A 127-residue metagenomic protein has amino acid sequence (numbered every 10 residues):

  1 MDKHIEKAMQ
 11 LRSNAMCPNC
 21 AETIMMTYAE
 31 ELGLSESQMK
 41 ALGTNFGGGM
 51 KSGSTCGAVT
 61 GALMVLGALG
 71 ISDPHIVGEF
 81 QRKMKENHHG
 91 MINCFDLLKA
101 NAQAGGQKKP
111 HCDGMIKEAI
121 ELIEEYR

Functional and structural regions predicted by a protein language model:
M1-N14: Polybasic, low-complexity association/targeting segments
C17-C20, C56: Short, thiol/selenol-centered motifs that function as redox-active sites or metal-ligating centers
I24-Y28, V59-A68, A119, I123: Buried hydrophobic packing segments
M25-G43, H88-L97: Acidic-glycine-rich active-site phosphate/pyrophosphate-binding loop
E30-A41, G67-E79: Phosphate-handling active-site elements
A41-L42, K51-S54, D73-H75, E86: Domain-level signature for proteins that mediate thiol-based redox and metal-cofactor handling
N45-L66: Glycine/serine-rich anion-binding loops at beta->alpha junctions that coordinate negatively charged ligand groups
P74, G78-R127: C-terminal binding/interaction regions
